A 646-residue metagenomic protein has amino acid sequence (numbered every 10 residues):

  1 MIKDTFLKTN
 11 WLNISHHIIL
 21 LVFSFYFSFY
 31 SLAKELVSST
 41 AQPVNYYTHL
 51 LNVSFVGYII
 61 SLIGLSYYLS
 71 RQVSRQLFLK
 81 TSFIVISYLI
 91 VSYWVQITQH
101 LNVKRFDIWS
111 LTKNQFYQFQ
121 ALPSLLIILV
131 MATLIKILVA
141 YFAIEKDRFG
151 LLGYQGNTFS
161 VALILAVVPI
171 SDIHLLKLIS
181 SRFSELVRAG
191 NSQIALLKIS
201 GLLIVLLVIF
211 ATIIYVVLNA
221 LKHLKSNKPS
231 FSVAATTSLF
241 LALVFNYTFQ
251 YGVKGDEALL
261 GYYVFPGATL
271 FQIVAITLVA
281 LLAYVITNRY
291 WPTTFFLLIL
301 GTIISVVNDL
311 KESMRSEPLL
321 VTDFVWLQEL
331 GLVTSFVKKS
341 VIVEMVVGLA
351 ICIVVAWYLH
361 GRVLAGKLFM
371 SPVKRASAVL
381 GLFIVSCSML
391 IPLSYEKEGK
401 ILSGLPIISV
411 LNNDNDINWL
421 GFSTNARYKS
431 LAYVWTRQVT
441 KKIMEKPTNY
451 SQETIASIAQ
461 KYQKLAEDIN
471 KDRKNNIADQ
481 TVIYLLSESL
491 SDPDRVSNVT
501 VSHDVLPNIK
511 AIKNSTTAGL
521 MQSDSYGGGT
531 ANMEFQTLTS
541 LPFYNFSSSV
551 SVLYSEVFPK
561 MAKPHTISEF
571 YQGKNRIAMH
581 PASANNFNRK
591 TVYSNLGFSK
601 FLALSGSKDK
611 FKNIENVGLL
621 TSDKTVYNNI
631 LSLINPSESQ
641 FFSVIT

Functional and structural regions predicted by a protein language model:
M1-T322: Extended, compositionally biased non-globular segments that define protein topology
I84-V91, S160-V161, L297-D479, T500-L520 (+1 more regions): N-terminal secretory/membrane-targeting segments
K113-F119, A189-I204, L327-L332, V410-F422 (+7 more regions): Ligand-binding pockets and gating/stacking loops
I144-D147, L152-Y154, T322-F324, F336 (+3 more regions): Surface-exposed loop/turn and secondary-structure junction residues enriched for glycine/proline
S230-Y263, N425-R473, M521-F535, P581-K600: Short secondary-structure boundary segments
E467-R473, S487, D492-T646: Solvent-exposed soluble domains appended to multi-pass membrane proteins
I483-L485: Beta1/beta-strand and adjacent pyrophosphate-binding region of the FAD-binding site in flavoprotein oxidoreductases
